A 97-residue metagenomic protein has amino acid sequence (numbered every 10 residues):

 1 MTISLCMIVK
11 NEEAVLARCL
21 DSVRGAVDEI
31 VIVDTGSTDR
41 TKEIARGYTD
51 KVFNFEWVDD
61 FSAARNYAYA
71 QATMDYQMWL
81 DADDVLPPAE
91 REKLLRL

Functional and structural regions predicted by a protein language model:
M1-G25: N-proximal low-complexity "stem/linker" segments adjacent to membrane-targeting elements
A14-A17, D39-Y48: Acidic helix N-cap motif at the loop->helix transition within catalytic regions of sugar-transfer enzymes
S22, A26, D34-E43, W57 (+1 more regions): A conserved acidic beta->alpha catalytic loop
V31-D34, F53: Conserved beta-strand positions in the Rossmann-like core of class I SAM-dependent methyltransferases
R40, S62-A63, A82-L97: Acidic donor-binding/catalytic loop of UDP-sugar-dependent glycosyltransferases, especially processive GT2
E43-Y67, Q71: Conserved donor nucleotide-binding strand/loop of the catalytic core
Q77: Short aromatic/hydrophobic "clamp" motif used to bind/position activated sugar donors
